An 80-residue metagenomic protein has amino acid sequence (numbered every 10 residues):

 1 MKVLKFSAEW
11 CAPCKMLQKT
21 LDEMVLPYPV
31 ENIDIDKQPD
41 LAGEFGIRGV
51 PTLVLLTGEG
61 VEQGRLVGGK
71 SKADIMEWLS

Functional and structural regions predicted by a protein language model:
M1-M24: Local sequence-structure signature of Cys/Sec-based thiol-disulfide redox active-site neighborhoods
K5-F6, V25-D40: Thiol-based oxidoreductase modules, predominantly thioredoxin-like and allied folds used for disulfide exchange
A8-C11, D36, G69: Short, surface-exposed acidic/glycine-rich loop or hinge patches that mediate macromolecular interfaces
M16, D40, S71: Residue-level recognition of oxygen-bearing side chains
E44-F45, K72: Chalcogenol-based redox active-site neighborhoods
F45-V54: Structural micro-motif
L55-S80: Non-catalytic, surface beta->alpha helical segment in thiol-disulfide oxidoreductase systems
